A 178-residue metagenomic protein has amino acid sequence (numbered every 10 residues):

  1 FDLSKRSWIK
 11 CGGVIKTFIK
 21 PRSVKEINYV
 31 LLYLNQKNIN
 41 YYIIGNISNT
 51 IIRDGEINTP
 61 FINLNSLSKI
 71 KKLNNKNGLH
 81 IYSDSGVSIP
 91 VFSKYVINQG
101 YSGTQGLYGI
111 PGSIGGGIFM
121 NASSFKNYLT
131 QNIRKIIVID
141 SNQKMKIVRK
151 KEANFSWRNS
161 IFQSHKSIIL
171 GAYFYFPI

Functional and structural regions predicted by a protein language model:
F1-D2, S88, Y128, R149: Short, solvent-exposed coil/turn linker segments
D2-I114: Anion-binding (especially nucleotide phosphate/pyrophosphate-binding) glycine-rich loop and adjoining beta-alpha core
G12, I19-V24, I51-K69, F119-R149 (+1 more regions): Structural signature of FAD isoalloxazine-binding scaffolds in flavoprotein oxidoreductases
L32, A172-F174: Hydrophobic transmembrane signal anchors and adjacent membrane-proximal interface regions, especially in viral
N77-S83, Q99, I118-M120, S141-M145 (+1 more regions): Low-complexity, flexible helical/coil segments
S102, N132, A153: Short beta-strand or tight-loop elements that sit immediately N-terminal to catalytic metal-binding acidic residues
E152-I161: Flexible, small-/acidic-enriched active-site or ligand-binding loops
F176-I178: Oxyanion-binding "anion nests"
